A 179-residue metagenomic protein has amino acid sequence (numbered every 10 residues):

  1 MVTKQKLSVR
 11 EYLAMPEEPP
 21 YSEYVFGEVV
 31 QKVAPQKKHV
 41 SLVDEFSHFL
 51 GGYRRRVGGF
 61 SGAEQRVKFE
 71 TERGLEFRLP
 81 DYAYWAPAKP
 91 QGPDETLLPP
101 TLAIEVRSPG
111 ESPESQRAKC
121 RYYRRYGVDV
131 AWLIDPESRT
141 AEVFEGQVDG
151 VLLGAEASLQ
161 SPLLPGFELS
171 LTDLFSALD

Functional and structural regions predicted by a protein language model:
M1-D179: Gly/Pro/Ser/Thr-rich low-complexity, intrinsically disordered segments predominantly at protein N-termini
